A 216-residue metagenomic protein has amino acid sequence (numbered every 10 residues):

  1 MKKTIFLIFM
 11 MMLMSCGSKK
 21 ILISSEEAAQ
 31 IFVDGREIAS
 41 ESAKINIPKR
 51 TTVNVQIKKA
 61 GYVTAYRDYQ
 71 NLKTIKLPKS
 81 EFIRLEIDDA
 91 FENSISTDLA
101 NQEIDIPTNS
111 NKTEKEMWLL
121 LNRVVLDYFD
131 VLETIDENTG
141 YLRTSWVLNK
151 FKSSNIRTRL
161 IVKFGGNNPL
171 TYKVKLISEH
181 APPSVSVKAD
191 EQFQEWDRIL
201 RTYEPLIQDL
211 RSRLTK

Functional and structural regions predicted by a protein language model:
M1-T4: Positively charged n-region of N-terminal signal peptides that target proteins for export
M10-M11: Short, linear, compositionally biased motifs with a strong N-terminal bias
M14-S15: C-terminal motif of bacterial Sec signal peptides marking the signal peptidase cleavage site
K19-I21, V53: Structural beta-strand segments of beta-rich domains
I23-Q30, D127: Short proline/glycine-enriched turn/loop motifs at strand-loop junctions of beta-rich domains
G35-A39: Short beta-strand segments within Ig-like beta-sandwich modules, predominantly Fibronectin type-III
E41-K216: Ser/Thr-rich, low-complexity intrinsically disordered terminal regions
